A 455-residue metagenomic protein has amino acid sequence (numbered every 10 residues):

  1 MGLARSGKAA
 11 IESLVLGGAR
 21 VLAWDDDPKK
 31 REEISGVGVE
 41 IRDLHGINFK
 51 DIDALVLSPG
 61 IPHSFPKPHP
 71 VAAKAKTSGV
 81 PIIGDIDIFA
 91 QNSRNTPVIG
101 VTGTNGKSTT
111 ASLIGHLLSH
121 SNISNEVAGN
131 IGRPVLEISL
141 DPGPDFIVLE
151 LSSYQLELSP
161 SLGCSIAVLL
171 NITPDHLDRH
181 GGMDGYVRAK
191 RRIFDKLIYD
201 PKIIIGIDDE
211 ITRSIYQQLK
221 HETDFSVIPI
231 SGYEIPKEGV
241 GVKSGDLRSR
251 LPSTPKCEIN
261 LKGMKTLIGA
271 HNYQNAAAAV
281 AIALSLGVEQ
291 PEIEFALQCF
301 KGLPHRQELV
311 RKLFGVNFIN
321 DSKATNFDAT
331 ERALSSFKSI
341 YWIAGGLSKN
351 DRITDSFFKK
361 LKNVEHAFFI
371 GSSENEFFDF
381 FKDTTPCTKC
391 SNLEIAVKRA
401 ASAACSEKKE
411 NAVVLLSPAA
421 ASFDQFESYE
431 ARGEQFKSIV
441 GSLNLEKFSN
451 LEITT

Functional and structural regions predicted by a protein language model:
M1-G100, S121, Q298, P304-E308 (+3 more regions): Short, basic phosphate-binding NTP loop
A4, D27, I131, D208-D209 (+2 more regions): Residues in the short beta-alpha loop(s) of Rossmann-like NAD(P)-binding domains
K8-G17, N260-V364, D379: Nucleotide phosphate-binding/pyrophosphate-handling subdomain across enzymes that bind or process nucleotide phosphates
S13, F49-K50, P59, H63-I207 (+6 more regions): Phosphate-binding loop of NTP-binding sites
R20-D26, I203-I207, I343-G345, N363-S372: Short internal beta-strands
V21-D25, E126-V127, V148, P229 (+1 more regions): Short beta-strand "acidic-cap" motif of Rossmann-like dinucleotide-binding folds
D25, G84-I88, H221-V242, E294-Q298 (+2 more regions): Beta-strand->loop->alpha-helix junctions that form or flank phosphate-binding loops in nucleotide-handling enzymes
N350-A412, L451-T455: C-terminal helical cap/extension that packs against the catalytic core of soluble nucleotide-cofactor enzymes
